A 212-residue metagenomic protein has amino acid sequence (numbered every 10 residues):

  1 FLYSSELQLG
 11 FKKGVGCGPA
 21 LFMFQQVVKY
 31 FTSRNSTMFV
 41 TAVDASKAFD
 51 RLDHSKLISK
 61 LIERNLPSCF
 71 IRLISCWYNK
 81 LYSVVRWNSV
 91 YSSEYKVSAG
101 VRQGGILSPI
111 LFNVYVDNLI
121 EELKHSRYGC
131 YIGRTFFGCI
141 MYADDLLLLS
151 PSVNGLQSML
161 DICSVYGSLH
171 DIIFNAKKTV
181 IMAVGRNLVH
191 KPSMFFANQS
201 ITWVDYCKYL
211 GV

Functional and structural regions predicted by a protein language model:
F1-Q8, P109-A143, L147-L149: Active-site palm subdomain of RNA-directed nucleic acid polymerases
F1-V114, N118: Conserved pre-catalytic core of RNA-dependent polymerases
Q25-V28, Y128, I132-T135, S168: Eukaryotic intrinsically disordered and solvent-exposed regulatory patches
K47-R64, C139-L169, G185-R186: Catalytic palm subdomain of template-directed nucleic-acid polymerases, centered on the conserved carboxylate motif
W87, I132, F196-A197, Y209: Structural motif
I140, T202-L210: Nucleic-acid-interacting cores, centered on viral/eukaryotic replication and modification enzymes
I173-D205: Short, conserved micro-motifs composed of acidic
